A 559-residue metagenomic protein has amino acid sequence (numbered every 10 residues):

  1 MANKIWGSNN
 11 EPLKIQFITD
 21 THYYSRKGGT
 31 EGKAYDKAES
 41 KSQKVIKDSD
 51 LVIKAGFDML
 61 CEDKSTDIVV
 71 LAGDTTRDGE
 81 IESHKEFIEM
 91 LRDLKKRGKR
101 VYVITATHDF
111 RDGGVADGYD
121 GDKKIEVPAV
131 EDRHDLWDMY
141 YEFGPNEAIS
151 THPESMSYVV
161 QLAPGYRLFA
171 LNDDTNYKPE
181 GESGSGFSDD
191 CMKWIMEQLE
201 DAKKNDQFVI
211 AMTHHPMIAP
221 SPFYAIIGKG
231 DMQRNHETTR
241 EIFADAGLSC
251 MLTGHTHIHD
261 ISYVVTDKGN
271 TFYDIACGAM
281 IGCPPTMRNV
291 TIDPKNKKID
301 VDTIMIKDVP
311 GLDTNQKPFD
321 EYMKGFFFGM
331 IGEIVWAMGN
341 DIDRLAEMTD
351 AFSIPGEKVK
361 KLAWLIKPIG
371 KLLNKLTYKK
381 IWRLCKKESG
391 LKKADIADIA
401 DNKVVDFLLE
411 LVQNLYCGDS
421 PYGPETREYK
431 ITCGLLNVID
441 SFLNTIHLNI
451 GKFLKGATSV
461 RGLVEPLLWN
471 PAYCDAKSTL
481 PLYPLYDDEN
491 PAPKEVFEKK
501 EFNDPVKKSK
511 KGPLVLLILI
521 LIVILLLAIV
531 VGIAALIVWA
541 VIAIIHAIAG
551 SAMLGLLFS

Functional and structural regions predicted by a protein language model:
M1-I81: N-terminal active-site segment of His-dependent metallophosphoesterases
M1-L13, G311-S559: Non-catalytic terminal accessory segments
A2-G7, I81, E86-K193, K268-T271 (+2 more regions): Extended active-site neighborhood of metal-dependent phosphoesterases/phosphodiesterases
P12-R26, A38-E39, G165-P179, M212 (+2 more regions): Active-site-proximal beta-strand elements of phosphoester/diester hydrolases
D20, D74, F87, A106 (+5 more regions): Divalent metal-coordination and catalytic microenvironments
Y24-K27, R77-E80, T107-V115, N176-P179 (+3 more regions): Active-site environment of divalent metal-dependent phosphoester hydrolases
V52-G56, H152-Y158, E197, N235-T238: Alpha-helical scaffolding within the catalytic cores of extracellular/periplasmic polymer-degrading hydrolases
E62-I68, R100, R167-F169, G181-Y273 (+6 more regions): His/acidic metal-ligating clusters that form di-metal
